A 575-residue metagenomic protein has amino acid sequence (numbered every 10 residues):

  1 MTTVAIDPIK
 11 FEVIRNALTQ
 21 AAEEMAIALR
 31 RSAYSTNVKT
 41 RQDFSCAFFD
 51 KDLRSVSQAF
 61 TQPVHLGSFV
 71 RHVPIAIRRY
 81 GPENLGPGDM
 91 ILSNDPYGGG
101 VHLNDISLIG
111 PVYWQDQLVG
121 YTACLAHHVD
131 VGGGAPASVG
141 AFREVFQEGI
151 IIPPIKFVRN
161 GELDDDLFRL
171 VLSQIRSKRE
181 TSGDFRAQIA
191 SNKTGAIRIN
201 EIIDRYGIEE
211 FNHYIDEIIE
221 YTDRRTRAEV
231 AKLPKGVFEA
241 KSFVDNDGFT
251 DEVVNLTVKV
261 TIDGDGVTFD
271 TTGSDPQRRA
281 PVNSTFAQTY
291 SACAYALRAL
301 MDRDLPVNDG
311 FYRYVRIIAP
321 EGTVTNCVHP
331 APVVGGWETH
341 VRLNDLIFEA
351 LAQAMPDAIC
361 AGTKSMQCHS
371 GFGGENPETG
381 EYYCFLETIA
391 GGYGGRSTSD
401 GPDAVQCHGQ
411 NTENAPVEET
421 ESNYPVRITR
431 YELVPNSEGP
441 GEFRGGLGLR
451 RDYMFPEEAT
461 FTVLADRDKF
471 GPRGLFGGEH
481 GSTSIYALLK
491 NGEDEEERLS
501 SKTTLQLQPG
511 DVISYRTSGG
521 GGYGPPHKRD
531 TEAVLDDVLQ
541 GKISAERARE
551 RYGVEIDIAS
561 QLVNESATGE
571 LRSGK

Functional and structural regions predicted by a protein language model:
M1-P87, L92-W114, L118-G574: Glycine/proline-enriched, intrinsically flexible loops and inter-domain linkers
